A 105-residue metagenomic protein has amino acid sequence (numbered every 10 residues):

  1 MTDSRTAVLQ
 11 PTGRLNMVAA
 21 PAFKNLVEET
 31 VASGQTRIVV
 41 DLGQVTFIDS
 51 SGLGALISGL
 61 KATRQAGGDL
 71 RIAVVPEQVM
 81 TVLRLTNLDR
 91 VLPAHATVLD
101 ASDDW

Functional and structural regions predicted by a protein language model:
M1-Q10: Short beta-strand/loop segment at the start of cytosolic alpha/beta domains
R14-L92: Amphipathic alpha-helical interaction surfaces in cytosolic regulatory modules
P93-T97: Short acidic-hydrophobic, aromatic-tinged amphipathic segments that line or gate anion-handling sites
